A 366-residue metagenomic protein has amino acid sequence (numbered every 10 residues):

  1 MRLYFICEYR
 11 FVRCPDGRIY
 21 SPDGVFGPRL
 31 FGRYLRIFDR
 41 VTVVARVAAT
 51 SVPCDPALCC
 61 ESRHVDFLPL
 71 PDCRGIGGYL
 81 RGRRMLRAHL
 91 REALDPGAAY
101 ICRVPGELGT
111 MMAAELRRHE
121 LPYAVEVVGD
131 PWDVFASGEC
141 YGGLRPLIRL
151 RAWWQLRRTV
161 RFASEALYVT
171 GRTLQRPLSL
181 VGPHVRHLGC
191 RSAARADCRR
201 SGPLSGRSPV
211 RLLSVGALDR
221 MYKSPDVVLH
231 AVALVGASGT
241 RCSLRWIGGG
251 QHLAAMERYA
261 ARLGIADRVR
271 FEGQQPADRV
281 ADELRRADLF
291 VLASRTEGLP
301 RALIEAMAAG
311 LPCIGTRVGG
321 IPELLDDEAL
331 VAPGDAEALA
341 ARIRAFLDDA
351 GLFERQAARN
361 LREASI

Functional and structural regions predicted by a protein language model:
L94, Q274-Q275, D282-A287: Short alpha-helical donor nucleotide-sugar binding micro-motif in glycosyltransferases
R145-R207, R211: Donor nucleotide-sugar binding/catalytic pocket of nucleotide-sugar-dependent glycosyltransferases
P203-K223, L229-V232: Conserved donor-binding/catalytic core segment of Leloir-type glycosyltransferases
E257-Q275: Nucleotide-activated donor-binding/catalytic signature segment of Leloir-type glycosyltransferases, i.e., the conserved
R295: Aromatic "clamp/platform" in nucleotide-sugar-dependent glycosyltransferases that forms part of the donor/acceptor
P312-G315: Short hydrophobic beta-strand element within catalytic cores of glycosyltransferases and related nucleotide-activated
V318-L330: Short acidic/histidine- and often glycine-rich active-site loop of Leloir-type glycosyltransferases that engages
E328-A336, A345-G351: Conserved acidic donor-binding segment of nucleotide-sugar-dependent glycosyltransferases
